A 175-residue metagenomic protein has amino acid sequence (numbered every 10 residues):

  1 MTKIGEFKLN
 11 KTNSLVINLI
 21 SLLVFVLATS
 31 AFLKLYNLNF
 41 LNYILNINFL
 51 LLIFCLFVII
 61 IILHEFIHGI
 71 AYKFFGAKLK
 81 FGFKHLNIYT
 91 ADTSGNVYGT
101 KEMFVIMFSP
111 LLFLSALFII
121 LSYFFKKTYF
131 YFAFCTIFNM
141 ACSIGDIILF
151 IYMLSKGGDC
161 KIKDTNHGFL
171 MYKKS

Functional and structural regions predicted by a protein language model:
M1-N39, A91-K173: Metalloprotease/metallohydrolase-associated module, dominated by Zn2+-dependent proteases
A31-L35, I53, G69, F83-K84: Short acidic/polar alpha-helix capping motifs at helix-coil junctions
L45-I61: Short pre-active-site segment immediately N-terminal to the catalytic Zn-binding motif
I47-L51, F74, F130-Y131, N139-A141: A generic short-segment signal for beta-strand/edge and adjacent turn/coil regions
I60-K73, P110: Active-site recognition of the HExxH zinc-binding catalytic motif
H68-K80, K156: Catalytic Zn2+-binding segment of zinc metalloproteases
A77-S94: Juxtamembrane inter-helical linkers in multi-pass membrane proteins
